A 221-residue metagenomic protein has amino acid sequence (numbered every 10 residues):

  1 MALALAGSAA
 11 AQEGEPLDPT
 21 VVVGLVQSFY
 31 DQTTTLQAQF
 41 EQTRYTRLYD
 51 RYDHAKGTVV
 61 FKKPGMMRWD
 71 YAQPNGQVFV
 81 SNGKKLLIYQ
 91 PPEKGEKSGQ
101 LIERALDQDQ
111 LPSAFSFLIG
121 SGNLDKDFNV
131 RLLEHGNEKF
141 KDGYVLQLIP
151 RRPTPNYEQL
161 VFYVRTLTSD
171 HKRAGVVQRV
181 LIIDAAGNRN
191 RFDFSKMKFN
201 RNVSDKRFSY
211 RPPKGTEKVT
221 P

Functional and structural regions predicted by a protein language model:
M1-A6: Bacterial N-terminal signal peptides
A10-Y52, P212-P221: N-terminal leader/targeting segments and the immediate start of mature chains
A38-F40, H54-K56, W69, F194: Extended beta-sheet lipid-handling architectures
F40, M67-Y71, L86-Q90, L148 (+2 more regions): Short hydrophobic/aromatic-rich beta-strand segments that constitute the beta-sheet cores of beta-sandwich/beta-barrel
R51-G57, F79-S81, N156: Amphipathic hydrophobic-ligand
T58-S113, N190: An acidic-aromatic
Y89-P91, E96-H135, G143-Q147: Extracytoplasmic segments of membrane-associated envelope/inner-membrane machinery
N123-P221: Gly/Pro-enriched, hydrophobic low-complexity segments that function as extracytoplasmic propeptides/linkers
